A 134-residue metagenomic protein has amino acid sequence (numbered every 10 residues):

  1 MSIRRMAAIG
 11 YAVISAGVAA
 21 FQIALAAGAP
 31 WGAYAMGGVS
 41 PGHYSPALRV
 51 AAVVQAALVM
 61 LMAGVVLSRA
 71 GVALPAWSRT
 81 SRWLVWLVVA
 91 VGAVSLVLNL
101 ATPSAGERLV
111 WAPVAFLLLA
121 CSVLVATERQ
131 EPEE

Functional and structural regions predicted by a protein language model:
R4, A8, A26-A51, A70-A73: Interfacial loop at the N-terminal end of multi-pass membrane proteins
G10-A24: N-terminal signal-anchor transmembrane alpha helix
I23, A63, L96-L100, V123: Alpha-helical transmembrane segments of multipass membrane proteins
V53-L67, L118-V123: Hydrophobic core of alpha-helical transmembrane segments in multi-pass integral membrane proteins
G64-L98: Mid-chain, well-packed structural core segment of small domains
V94-W111: Membrane-helix boundary connector in multi-pass membrane proteins
L118-E134: Membrane-water interface at the C-terminal end of transmembrane alpha helices
